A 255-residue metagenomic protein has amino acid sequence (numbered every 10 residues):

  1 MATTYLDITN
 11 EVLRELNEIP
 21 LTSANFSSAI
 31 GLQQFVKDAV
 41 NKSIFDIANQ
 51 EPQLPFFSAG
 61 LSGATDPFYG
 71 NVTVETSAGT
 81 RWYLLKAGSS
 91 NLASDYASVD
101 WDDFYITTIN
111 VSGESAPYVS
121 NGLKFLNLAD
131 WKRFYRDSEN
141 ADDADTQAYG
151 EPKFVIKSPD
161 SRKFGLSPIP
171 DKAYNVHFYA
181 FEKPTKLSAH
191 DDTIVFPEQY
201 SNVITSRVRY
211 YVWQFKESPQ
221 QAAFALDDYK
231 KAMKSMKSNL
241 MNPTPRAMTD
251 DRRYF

Functional and structural regions predicted by a protein language model:
M1-F255: Glycine-enriched, solvent-exposed interface loops adjoining structured elements
